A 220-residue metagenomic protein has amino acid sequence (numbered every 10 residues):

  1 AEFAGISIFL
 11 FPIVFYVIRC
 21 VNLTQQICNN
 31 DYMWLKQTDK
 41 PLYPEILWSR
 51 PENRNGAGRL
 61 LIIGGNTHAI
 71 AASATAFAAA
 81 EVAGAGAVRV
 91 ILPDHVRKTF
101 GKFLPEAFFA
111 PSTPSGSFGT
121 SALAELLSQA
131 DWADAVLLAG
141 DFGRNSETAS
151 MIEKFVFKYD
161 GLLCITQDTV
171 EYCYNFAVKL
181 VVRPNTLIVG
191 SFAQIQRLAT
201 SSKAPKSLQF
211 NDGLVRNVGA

Functional and structural regions predicted by a protein language model:
A1-Q25: Short, low-complexity, charge-dense intrinsically disordered segments
I6-S7, N30, L60: Compositionally biased, intrinsically disordered low-complexity regions
V17, L23-M33, D160: Compositionally biased, intrinsically disordered low-complexity regions enriched in proline and serine
I27, P93-A220: Glycine-rich phosphate/dinucleotide-binding loop and adjoining beta-alpha-beta core of small-molecule
N29-R54: Positively charged, low-complexity intrinsically disordered leader regions
I46-F108: Substrate-binding N-lobe of the ribokinase-like
